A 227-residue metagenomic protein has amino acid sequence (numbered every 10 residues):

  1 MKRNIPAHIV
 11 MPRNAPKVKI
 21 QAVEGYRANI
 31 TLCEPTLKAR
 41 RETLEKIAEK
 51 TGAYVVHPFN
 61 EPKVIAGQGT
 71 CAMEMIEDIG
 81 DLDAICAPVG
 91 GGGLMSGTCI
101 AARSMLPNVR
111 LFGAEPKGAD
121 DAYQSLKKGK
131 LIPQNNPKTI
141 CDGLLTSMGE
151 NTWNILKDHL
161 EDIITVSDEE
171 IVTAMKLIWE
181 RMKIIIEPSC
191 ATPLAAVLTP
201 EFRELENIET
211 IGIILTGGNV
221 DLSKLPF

Functional and structural regions predicted by a protein language model:
M1-F227: PLP-dependent amino-acid enzyme catalytic core
